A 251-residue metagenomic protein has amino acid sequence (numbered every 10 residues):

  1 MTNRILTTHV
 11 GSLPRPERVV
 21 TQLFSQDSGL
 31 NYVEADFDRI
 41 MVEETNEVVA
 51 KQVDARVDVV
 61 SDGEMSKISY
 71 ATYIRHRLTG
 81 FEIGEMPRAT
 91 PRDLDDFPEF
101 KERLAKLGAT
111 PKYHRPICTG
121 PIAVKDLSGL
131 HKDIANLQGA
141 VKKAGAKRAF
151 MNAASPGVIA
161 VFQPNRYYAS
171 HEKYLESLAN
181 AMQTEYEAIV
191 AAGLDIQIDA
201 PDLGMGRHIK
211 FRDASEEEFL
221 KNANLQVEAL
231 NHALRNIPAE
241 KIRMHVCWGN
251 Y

Functional and structural regions predicted by a protein language model:
M1-Y251: Domain-level signal for soluble alpha/beta catalytic cores
